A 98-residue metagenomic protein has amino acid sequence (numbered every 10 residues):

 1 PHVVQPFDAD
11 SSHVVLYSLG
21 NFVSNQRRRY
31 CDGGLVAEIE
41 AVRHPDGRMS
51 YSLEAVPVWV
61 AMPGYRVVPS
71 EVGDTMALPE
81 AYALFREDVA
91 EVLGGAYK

Functional and structural regions predicted by a protein language model:
P1-A37: Conserved beta-sheet core of the metallophosphoesterase superfamily
D32, V36-K98: A short C-terminal boundary segment appended to hydrolase-like catalytic domains
